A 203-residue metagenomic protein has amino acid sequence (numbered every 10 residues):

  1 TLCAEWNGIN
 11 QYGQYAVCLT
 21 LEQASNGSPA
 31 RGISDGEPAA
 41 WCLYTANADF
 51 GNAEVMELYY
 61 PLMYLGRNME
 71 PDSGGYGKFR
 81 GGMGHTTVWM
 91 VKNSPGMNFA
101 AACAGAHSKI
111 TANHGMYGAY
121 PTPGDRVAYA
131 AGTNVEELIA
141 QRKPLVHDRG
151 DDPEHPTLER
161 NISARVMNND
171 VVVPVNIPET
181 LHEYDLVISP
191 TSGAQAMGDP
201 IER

Functional and structural regions predicted by a protein language model:
T1-R203: Glycine/proline-enriched, intrinsically flexible loops and inter-domain linkers
